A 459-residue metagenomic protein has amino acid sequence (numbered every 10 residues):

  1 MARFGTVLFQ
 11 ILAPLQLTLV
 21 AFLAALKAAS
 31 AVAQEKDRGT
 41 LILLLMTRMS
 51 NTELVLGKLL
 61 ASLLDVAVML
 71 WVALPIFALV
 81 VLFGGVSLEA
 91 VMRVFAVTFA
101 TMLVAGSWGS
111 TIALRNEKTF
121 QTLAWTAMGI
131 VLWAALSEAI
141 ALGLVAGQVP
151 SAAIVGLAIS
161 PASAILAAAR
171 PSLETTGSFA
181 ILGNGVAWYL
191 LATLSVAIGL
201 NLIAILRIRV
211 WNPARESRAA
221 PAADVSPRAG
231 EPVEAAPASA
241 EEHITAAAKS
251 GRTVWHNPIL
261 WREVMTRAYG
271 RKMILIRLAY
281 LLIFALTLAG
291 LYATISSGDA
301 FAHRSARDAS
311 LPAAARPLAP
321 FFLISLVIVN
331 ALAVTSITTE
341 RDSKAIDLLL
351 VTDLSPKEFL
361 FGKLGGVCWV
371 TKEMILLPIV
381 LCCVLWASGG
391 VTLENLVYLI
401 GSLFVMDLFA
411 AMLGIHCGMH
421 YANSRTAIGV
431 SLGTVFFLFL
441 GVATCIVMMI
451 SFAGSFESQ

Functional and structural regions predicted by a protein language model:
M1-L23, S30, D65, M69-V72 (+2 more regions): Transmembrane alpha-helical segments and their membrane-interface loop/helix boundaries that make up the transmembrane
A31-L63, I259-V264, A268-Y269, I337-W369: Helix-loop-helix units of permease transmembrane domains in multi-pass membrane transporters, especially ABC
